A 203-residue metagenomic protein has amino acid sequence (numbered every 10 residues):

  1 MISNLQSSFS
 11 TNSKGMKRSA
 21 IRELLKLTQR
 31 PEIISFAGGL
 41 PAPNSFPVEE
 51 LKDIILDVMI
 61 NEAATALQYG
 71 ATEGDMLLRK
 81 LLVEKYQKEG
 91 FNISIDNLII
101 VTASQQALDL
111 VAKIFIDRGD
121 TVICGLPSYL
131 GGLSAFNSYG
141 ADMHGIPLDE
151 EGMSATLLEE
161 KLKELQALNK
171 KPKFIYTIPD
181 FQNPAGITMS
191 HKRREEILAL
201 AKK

Functional and structural regions predicted by a protein language model:
I2-A71: N-terminal "arm"/small-domain region of PLP-dependent enzymes with the aminotransferase-like
I60, T65-K202: Conserved core of the PLP fold type I
